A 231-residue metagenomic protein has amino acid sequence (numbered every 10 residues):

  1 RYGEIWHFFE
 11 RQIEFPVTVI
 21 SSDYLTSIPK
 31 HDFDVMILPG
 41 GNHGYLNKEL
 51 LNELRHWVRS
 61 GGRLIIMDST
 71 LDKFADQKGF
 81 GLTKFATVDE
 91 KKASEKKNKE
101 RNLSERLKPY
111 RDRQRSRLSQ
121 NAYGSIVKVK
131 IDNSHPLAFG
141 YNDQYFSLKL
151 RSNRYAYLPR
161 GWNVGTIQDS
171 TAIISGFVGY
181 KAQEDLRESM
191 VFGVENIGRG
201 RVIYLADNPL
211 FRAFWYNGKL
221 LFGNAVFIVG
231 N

Functional and structural regions predicted by a protein language model:
R1-T83, K91-E95, R212: Helical hinge/lid and interdomain linker segments adjacent to catalytic or ligand-binding clefts that mediate domain
W6, S22-S27, N52-L54, R115 (+4 more regions): Generic recognition of flexible, low-complexity loop/linker segments
E10, P29-H31, L46, V58 (+4 more regions): A structural signal for short secondary-structure junctions
R11, F15, R115, P136 (+2 more regions): Extracellular ligand-binding/catalytic regions of CAZymes and related secreted enzymes and adhesion modules
V17-V19, L64, I126, V164 (+1 more regions): Conserved beta-strand scaffold positions in the cores of enzyme catalytic domains, especially in NTP/NDP-utilizing
I20, M36-G40, I65-D68, G140 (+3 more regions): Generic beta-strand/beta-sheet core signal
Y24-L25, G40-G44, L71-D72, S134-P136 (+4 more regions): Short, glycine-/Ser/Thr-/acidic-enriched flexible segments
K78-S175: An acidic, glycine-rich "communication" segment
